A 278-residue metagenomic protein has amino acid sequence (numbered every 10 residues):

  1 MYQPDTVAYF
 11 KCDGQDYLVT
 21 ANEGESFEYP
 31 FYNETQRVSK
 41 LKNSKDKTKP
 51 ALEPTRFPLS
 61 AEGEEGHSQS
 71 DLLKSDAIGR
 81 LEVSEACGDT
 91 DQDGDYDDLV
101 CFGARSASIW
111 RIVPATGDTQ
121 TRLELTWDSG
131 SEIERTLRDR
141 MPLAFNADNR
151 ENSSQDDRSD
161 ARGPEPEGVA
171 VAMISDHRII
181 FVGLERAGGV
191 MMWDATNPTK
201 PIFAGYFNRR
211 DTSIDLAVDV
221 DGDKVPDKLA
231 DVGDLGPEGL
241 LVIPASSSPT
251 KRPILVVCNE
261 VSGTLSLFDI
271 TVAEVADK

Functional and structural regions predicted by a protein language model:
M1-K278: Beta-sheet-rich non-transmembrane sensory/scaffold domains
